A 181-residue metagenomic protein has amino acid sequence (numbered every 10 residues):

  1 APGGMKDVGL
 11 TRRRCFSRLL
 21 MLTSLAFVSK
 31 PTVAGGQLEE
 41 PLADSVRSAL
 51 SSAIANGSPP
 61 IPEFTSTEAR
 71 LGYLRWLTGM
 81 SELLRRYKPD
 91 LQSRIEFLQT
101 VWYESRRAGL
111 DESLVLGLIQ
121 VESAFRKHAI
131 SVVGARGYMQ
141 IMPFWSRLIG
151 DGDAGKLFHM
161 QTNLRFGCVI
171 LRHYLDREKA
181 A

Functional and structural regions predicted by a protein language model:
P2-T23: N-terminal secretory signal peptides and thylakoid transit peptides that target proteins across membranes
S24-L25, D176: A generic secondary-structure boundary signal that marks alpha-helix termini
S29-P31: N-terminal signal peptide c-region/cleavage motif recognized by signal peptidases
A34-G36: Boundary at the C-terminal end of the N-terminal hydrophobic targeting segment
E40-P41: Extreme N-terminal leader/anchor segments
N56-A181: Catalytic glycan-binding domains that act on GlcNAc-containing polysaccharides
